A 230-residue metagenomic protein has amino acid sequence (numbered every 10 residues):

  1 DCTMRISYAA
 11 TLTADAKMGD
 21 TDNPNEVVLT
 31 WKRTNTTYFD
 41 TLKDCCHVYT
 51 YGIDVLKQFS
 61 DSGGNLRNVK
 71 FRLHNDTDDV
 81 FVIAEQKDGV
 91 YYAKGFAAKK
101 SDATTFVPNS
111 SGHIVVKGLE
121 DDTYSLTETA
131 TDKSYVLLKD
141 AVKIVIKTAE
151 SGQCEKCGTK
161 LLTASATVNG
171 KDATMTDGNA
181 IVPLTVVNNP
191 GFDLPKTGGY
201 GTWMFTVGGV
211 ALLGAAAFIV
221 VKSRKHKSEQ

Functional and structural regions predicted by a protein language model:
D1-Q230: Solvent-exposed loop/turn and edge beta-strand elements of beta-rich ligand-binding domains
